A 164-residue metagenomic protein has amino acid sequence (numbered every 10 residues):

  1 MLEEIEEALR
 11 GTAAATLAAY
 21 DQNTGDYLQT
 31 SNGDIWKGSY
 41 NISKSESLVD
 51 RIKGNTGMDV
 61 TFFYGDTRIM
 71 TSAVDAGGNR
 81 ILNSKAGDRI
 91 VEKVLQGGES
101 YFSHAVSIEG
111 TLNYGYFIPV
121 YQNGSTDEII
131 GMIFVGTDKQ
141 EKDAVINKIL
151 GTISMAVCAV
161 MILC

Functional and structural regions predicted by a protein language model:
M1-L17, Q140, G151-T152: Juxtamembrane membrane-water interface segments immediately C-terminal to a transmembrane helix
E7-D26, S47-M70, E99-S100: Short N-terminal helix-loop-first-beta-strand/juxtamembrane motif that initiates sensory/input modules
T24-Y40, F63: Alpha-helical transmembrane helix bundles of large polytopic membrane transport and channel proteins
S39-G57, S72-I108: Extracytoplasmic/periplasmic sensor domains and loops in membrane signaling proteins
T67, N79, E99, S125-E128: Residue-level signal for well-ordered, solvent-exposed loop/turn and beta-edge residues enriched in charged/polar side
Y114-D143: Short, hydrophobic beta-strand elements of compact beta-sandwich sensory domains
T137-V157: Membrane-interface helix-start motif
C158-L163: Generic alpha-helical transmembrane segments of integral inner-membrane proteins, especially permease/transport modules
